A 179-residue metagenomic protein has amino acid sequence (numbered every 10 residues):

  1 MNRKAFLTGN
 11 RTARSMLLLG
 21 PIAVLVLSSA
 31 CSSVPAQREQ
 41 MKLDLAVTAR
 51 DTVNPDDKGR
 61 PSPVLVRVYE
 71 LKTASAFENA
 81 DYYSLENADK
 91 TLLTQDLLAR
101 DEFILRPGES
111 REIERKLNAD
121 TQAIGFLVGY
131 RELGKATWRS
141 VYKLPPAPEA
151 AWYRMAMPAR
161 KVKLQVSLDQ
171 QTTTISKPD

Functional and structural regions predicted by a protein language model:
N2, R139-D179: Glycine-rich, aromatic-bearing surface loops/beta-hairpins
N2-G20: Bacterial N-terminal signal peptides that target proteins for export
V26-A30: C-terminal motif of bacterial Sec signal peptides marking the signal peptidase cleavage site
S32-P35: Bacterial signal peptide processing site
L45-D57: Short amphipathic, basic-aromatic surface patches that mediate peripheral association with negatively charged
K58-R67: Short coil-to-beta strand junction motifs in C2/discoidin
A80-L117, E132: Tryptophan-paired
T121-E132: A short, solvent-exposed beta-strand micro-motif common in secreted/extracellular proteins
